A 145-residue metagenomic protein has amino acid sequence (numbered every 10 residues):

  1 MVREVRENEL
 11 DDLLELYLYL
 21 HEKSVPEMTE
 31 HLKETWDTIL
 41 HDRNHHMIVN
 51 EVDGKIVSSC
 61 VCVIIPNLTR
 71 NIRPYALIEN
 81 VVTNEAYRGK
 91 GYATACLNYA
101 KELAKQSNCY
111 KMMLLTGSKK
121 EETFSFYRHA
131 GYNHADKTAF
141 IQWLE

Functional and structural regions predicted by a protein language model:
M1-L13, P26: A short beta-loop-alpha structural element at the N-terminal edge of CoA-dependent acyl/N-acetyltransferase catalytic
L14-D37: Conserved GNAT-fold acetyl-CoA-binding loop/helix
D37-V49, L77: A short helix-loop-beta-strand connector motif used in the catalytic cores of GNAT acetyltransferases and, in some
V49, K55-I64, L77, V82: Conserved beta-strand in the GNAT
N71, N84-A95, S107, K119-F124: Conserved glycine-rich acetyl-CoA-binding loop
N80-T83, G89-E102, H129: Conserved acetyl-CoA-binding loop-helix of GNAT-fold acetyltransferases
L97, A104-T116: Conserved GNAT acetyl-CoA-binding A-motif
M113-T123, I141, E145: Conserved beta-strand-loop-alpha-helix junction that forms the acyl-donor binding cleft
